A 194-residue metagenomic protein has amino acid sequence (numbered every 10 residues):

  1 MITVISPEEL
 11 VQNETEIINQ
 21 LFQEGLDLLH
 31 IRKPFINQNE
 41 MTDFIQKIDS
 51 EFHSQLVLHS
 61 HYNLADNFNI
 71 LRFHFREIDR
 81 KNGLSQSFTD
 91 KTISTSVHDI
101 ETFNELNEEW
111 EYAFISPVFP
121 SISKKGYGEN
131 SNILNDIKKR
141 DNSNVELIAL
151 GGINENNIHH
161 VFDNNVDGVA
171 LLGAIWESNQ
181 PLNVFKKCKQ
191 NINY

Functional and structural regions predicted by a protein language model:
M1-K81, Q86-Y112, D141-L147, I153-N165 (+1 more regions): Conserved N-terminal beta1-alpha1 strand-loop-helix module at the mouth
D43-Q46, Y127-D136: Charged helix-capping and loop-helix junction motifs
A113, D136-I137: Generic low-polarity alpha-helical segments
S116: Flexible, gly/ser-rich surface segments that form the specificity/activation loops bordering the active-site cleft
F119-K125: A short acidic, helix-capping loop that chelates divalent metal ions and anchors anionic groups
L172: The catalytic core of metal-dependent phosphodiesterases that act on cyclic dinucleotides
